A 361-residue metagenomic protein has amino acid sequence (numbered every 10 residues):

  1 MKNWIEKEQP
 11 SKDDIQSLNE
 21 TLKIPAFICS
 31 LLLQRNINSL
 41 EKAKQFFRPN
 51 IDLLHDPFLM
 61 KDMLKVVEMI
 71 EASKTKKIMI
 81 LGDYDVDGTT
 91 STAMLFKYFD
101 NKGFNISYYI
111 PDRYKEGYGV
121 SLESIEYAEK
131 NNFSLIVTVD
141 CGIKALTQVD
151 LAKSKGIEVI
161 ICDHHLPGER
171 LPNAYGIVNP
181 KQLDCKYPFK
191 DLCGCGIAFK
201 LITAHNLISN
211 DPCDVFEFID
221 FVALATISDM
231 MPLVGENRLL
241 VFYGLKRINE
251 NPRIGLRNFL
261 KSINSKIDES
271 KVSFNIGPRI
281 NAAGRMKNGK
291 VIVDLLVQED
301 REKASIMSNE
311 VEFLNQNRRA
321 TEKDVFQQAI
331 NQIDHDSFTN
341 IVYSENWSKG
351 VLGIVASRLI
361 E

Functional and structural regions predicted by a protein language model:
K2, K7-L135, K155-G156, N173 (+1 more regions): Hydrophobic helix-and-loop "lid/oligomerization" segment in the mid-to-C-terminal part of catalytic domains
A128-E129, T138, G142-M231: Conserved phosphate-handling catalytic cores of large alpha/beta enzymes
